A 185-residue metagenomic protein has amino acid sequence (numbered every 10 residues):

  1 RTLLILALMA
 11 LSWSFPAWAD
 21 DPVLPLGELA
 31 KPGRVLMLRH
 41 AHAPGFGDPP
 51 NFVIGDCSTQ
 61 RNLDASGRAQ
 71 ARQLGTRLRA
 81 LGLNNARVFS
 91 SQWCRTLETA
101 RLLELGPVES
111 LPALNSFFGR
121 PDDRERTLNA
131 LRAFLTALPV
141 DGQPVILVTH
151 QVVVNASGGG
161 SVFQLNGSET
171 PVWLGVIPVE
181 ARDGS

Functional and structural regions predicted by a protein language model:
R1-T2: Positively charged n-region of N-terminal signal peptides that target proteins for export
I5-W13: Bacterial N-terminal signal peptides
F15-A19: Sec/Tat signal peptide C-region and signal peptidase I cleavage site
D20-P112, F117-P121, Q164-E169: Active-site-proximal alpha-helix that buttresses catalytic centers in soluble enzyme cores
F117-R124, V176-P178: Short, charged, surface-exposed secondary-structure boundary motifs
R124-P139: Ligand-binding grooves and catalytic loops that recognize ribose/phosphate and carbohydrate rings, and esterified lipid
L135-D183: Active-site-adjacent alpha-helix immediately C-terminal to a catalytic or transition-state-stabilizing loop
